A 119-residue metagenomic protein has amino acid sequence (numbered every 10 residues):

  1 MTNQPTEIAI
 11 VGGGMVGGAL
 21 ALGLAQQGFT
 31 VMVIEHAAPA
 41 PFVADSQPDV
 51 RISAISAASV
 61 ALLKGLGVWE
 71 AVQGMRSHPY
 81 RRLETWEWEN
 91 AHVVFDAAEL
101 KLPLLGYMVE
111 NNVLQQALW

Functional and structural regions predicted by a protein language model:
N3-P5, S77-W119: Conserved N-terminal helical subregion
Q4-V33: N-terminal Rossmann-like FAD-binding beta1-loop-alpha1 element of flavoenzymes
A21, V60, K64, W119: Short glycine-/small-residue-rich flexible loop motifs, especially phosphate/cofactor-binding loops
A25-V50: Glycine-rich FAD pyrophosphate-binding loop
S46-R51, L100-L104: Short glycine-enriched, charge-decorated loop/helix-capping segments at active-site entrances that position
Q47-E87: N-terminal FAD cofactor-binding segment of flavoenzymes
